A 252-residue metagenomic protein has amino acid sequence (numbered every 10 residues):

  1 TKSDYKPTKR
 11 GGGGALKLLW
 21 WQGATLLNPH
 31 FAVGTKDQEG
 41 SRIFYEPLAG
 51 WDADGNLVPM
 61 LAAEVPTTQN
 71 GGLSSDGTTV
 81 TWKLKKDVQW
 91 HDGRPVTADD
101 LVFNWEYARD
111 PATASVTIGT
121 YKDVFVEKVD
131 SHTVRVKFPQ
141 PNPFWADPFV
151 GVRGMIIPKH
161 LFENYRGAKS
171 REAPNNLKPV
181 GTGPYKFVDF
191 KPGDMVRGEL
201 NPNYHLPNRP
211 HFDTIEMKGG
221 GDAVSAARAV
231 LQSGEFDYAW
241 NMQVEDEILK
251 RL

Functional and structural regions predicted by a protein language model:
T1-G13, Q69, F125: Short, low-complexity disordered leader/linker segments with a strong preference for bacterial N-terminal type II
G13-G23, A63, T78-K83, L101-N104 (+5 more regions): Short, well-ordered beta-strand elements
L16-S74, E106, V180-T182: N-terminal lobe/hinge region of extracytoplasmic solute-binding protein
R42, G50-N56, G151-P210, T214: Gly/Pro-rich hinge or "lid" segments in bacterial periplasmic/extracellular proteins
V65-A114, V129, R135-K137, A226-S233: Aromatic- and charge-enriched surface segment that lines or borders ligand/interaction sites
T117-R166, D189: Surface-exposed binding/hinge segments that line and control ligand-binding clefts or catalytic entry sites
T120, I248-L252: Ligand-binding "clamshell"
A173, N203-L249: Ligand-site clamp/hinge motif
